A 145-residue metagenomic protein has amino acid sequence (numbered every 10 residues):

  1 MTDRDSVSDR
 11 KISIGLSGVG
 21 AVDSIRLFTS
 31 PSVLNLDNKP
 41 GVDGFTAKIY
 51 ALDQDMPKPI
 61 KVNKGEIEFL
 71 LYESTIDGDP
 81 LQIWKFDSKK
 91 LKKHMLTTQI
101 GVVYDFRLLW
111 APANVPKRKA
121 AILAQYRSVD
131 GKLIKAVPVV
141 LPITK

Functional and structural regions predicted by a protein language model:
T2-T46, Y50-L52: Beta-strand-rich domain onsets/edges
V33-G44, M56-K61, M95-T97, P112-V115: Short, solvent-exposed beta-strand/turn "edge" segments of beta-rich domains on protein surfaces
T46, K64-E68, K119-A121: Exposed beta-strand and adjacent loop surfaces of beta-rich binding modules that mediate intermolecular recognition
T46-Q54, V103-L108: Charged, amphipathic alpha-helical segments
L52, L70-S74, R127: Predominantly extracellular/luminal cell-surface or secreted proteins
M56-E68, S74-T75, P80: Short flexible loop/turn segments that cap and initiate beta-strands
Q82-L123, R127-G131: Short, solvent-exposed, Trp/other aromatic-anchored flexible loops in extracytoplasmic proteins
G131-K145: Short beta-strand elements
